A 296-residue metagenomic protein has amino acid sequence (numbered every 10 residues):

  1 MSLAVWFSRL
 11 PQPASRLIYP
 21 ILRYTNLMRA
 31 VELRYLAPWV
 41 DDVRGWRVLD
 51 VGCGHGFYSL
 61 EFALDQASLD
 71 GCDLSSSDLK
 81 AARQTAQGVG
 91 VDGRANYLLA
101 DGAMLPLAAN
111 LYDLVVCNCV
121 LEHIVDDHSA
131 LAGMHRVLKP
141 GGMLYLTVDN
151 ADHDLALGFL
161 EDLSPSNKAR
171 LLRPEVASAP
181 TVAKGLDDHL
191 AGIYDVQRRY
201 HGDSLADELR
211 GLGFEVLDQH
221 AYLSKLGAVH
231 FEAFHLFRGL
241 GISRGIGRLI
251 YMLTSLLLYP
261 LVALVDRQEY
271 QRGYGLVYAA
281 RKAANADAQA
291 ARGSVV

Functional and structural regions predicted by a protein language model:
M1-A108, L114-N118, L131, Y270-V277 (+1 more regions): Conserved N-terminal segment of class I S-adenosyl-L-methionine
S15-T25, V43, L69, L121 (+1 more regions): Membrane-interface segments of envelope glycosyltransferases acting on lipid-linked substrates or membrane lipids
M104, E122, H153: Active-site micro-motifs of SAM-dependent methyltransferase domains
N118-L121, T147: Residues lining the SAM
I124-V125, L138-P140: Helix-to-beta-strand junctions that scaffold the AdoMet/dcAdoMet cofactor pocket in Class I SAM-dependent enzymes
H128-G133, M143-A283: S-adenosyl-L-methionine-dependent methyltransferase catalytic module, highlighting the catalytic core
